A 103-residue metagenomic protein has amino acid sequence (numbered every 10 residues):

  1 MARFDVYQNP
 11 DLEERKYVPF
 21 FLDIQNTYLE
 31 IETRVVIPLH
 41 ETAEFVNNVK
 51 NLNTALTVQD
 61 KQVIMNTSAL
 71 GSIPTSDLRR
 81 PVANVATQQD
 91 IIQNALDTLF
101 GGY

Functional and structural regions predicted by a protein language model:
M1, E14-R15, Q93-D97: Generic detection of intrinsically disordered/low-complexity segments and helix-coil linkers/edges
R3-V6, E14-A55: Compact nucleic-acid interaction/catalytic patches
L12, N26, T98-G101: Residue-level marker of positions within ordered structural domains that often coincide with functionally constrained
L12, N47, A83-T87: Residue-level detector of secondary-structure boundary/capping sites
L12-E14, D60: Glycine-centered tight beta-turn/hairpin loop motif at sheet-sheet or coil-to-beta transitions
V58-Y103: C-terminal terminal-subdomain/extension
